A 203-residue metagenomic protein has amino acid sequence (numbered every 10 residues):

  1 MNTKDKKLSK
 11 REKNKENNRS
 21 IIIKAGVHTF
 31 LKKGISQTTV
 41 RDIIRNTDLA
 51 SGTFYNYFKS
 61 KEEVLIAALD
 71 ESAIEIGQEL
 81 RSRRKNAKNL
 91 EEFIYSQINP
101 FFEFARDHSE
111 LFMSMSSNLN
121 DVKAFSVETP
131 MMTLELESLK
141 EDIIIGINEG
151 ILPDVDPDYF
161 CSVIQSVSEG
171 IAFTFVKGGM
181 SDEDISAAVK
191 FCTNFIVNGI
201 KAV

Functional and structural regions predicted by a protein language model:
M1-N17: N-terminal intrinsically disordered/low-complexity leader segments
N14-V27, I43, V64, A68-S72 (+3 more regions): Generic hydrophobic, amphipathic alpha-helix propensity
I21, T29-E63, A67: Helix-turn-helix
K32-S36, A87, H108, E149: Short coil/turn segments at alpha/beta junctions that flank glycine-rich nucleotide-binding fingerprints
A67, R81-D107, F160-I164, S186: Hydrophobic alpha-helical connector segments
I74-G77, R81, D107, K123-E149 (+3 more regions): Amphipathic alpha-helical packing segments from all-alpha helical-bundle domains
F102-A124, F173-V176: Amphipathic alpha-helical segments used for helix-helix packing
M113-S117, I147-C192, V203: Hydrophobic/aromatic-rich alpha-helical bundle segments in the mid-to-C-terminal region
